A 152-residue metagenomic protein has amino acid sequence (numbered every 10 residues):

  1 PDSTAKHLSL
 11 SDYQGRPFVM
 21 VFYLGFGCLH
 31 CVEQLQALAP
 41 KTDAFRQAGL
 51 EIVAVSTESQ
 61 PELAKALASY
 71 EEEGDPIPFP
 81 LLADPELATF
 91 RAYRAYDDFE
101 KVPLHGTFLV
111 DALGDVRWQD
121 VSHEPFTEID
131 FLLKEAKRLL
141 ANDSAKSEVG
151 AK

Functional and structural regions predicted by a protein language model:
P1-K152: Chalcogenol-based redox active-site neighborhoods
